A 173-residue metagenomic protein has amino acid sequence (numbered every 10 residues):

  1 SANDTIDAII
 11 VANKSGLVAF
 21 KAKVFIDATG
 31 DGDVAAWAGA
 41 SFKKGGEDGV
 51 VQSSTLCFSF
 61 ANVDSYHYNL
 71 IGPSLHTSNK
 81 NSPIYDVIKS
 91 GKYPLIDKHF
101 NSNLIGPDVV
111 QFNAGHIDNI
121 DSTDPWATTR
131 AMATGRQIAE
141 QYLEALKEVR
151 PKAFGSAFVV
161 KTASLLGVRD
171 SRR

Functional and structural regions predicted by a protein language model:
S1-A8, A12-V24, A28-R173: Flavin (FAD/FMN)-binding glycine-rich loop and adjacent Rossmann-like elements that form
